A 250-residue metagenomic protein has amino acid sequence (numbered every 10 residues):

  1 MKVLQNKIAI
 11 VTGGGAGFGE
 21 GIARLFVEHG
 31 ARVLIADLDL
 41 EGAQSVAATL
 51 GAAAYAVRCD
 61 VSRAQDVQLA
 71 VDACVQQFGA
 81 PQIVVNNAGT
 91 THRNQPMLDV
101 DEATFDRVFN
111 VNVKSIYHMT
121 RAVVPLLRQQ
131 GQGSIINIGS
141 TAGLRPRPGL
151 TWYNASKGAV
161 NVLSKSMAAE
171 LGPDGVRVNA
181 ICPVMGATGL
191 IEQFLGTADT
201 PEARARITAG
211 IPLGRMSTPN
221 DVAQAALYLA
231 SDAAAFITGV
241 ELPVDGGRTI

Functional and structural regions predicted by a protein language model:
V3-L34: Canonical Rossmann dinucleotide-binding motif of NAD(H)/NADP(H)-dependent dehydrogenases/reductases, specifically
L40-E41, C59-A70, E102, D221: The beta1-alpha1 cofactor-binding region of Rossmann-like NAD(H)/NADP(H)-dependent oxidoreductases
Q95-M97, D101-D106, I207: Substrate-binding pocket helix/loop in short-chain dehydrogenase/reductase
Y117, R128, Q132, R215-V244 (+1 more regions): C-terminal substrate-recognition "lid" of short-chain dehydrogenase/reductases
T120, S156, S164: Active-site helix of classical SDR
P125, A169-P173, A235: Alpha-helical segment proximal to the catalytic Tyr-Lys
S140: Residue(s) in the substrate-gating loop at a strand-loop-helix junction that position the organic substrate next
